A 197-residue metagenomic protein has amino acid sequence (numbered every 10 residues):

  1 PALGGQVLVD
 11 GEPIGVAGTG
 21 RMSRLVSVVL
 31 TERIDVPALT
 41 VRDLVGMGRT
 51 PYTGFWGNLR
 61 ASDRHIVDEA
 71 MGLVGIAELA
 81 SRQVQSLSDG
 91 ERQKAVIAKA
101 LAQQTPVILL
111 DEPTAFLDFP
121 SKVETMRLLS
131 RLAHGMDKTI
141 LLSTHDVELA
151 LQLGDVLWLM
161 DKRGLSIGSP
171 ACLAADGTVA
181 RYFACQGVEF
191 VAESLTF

Functional and structural regions predicted by a protein language model:
G5-P13: Conserved ABC transporter NBD signature motif
G46, A61-L79: Conserved ABC ATPase "signature" region
Q83-L87, E91: Conserved ABC ATPase signature
Q104: Conserved catalytic motifs of ABC-family nucleotide-binding domains
I108-D111: Catalytic Walker B motif of ABC-type/P-loop ATPase nucleotide-binding domains
T144-H145: H-loop/switch region of ABC-family ATPase nucleotide-binding domains
A184-F197: ABC ATPase nucleotide-binding domains
